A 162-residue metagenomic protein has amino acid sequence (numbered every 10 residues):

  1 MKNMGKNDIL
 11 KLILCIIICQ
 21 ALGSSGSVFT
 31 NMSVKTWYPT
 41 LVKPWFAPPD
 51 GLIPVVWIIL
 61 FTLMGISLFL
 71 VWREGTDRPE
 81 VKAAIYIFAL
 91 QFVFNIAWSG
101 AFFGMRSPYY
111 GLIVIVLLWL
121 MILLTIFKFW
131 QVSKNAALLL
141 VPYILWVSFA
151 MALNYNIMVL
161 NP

Functional and structural regions predicted by a protein language model:
K2-F29: N-terminal signal-anchor transmembrane alpha helix
K2-N7, W72-K82, W130-A137: Membrane-interface helix-boundary motifs at transmembrane edges
C19-V55: Interfacial loop at the N-terminal end of multi-pass membrane proteins
P48-L63, R106-L118: Membrane-interface loop-to-helix entry segments
T62-S99: Helix-adjacent hinge/juxtasegments
W98-Y109, I157-P162: Membrane-interface helix caps and helix-loop-helix hairpins in membrane proteins
F102-S107, L124-A137: Membrane-helix boundary connector in multi-pass membrane proteins
L139-M158: Final/C-terminal transmembrane alpha-helix of multipass membrane proteins
